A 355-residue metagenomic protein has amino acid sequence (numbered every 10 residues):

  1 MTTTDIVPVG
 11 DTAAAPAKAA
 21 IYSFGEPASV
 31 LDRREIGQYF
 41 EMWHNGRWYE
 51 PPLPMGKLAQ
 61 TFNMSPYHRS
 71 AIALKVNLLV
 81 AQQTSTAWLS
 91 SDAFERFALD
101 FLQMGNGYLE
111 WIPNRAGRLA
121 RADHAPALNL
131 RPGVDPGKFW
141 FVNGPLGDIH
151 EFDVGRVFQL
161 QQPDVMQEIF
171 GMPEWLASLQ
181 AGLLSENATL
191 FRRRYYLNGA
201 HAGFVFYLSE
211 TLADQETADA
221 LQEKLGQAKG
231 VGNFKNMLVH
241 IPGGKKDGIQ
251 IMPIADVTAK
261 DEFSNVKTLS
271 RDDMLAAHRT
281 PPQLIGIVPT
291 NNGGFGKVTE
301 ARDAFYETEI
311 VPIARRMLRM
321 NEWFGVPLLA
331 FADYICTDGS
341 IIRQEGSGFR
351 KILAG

Functional and structural regions predicted by a protein language model:
M1-P132, I169-M172, V257, G294-K297 (+6 more regions): Flexible, gly/proline-biased loop segments at the beginnings of proteins or at boundaries between secondary-structure
T2-T12, K75, V80, V142-N143 (+4 more regions): Extended, charged amphipathic alpha-helical segments
G107-L109, G137, A202-F204: Generic beta-strand structural signal
L119, G137-W140, I249: Hydrophobic residues embedded in beta-strands of well-ordered beta-sheets
A127-P136, W140, G147: A short alpha->loop->secondary-structure connector
